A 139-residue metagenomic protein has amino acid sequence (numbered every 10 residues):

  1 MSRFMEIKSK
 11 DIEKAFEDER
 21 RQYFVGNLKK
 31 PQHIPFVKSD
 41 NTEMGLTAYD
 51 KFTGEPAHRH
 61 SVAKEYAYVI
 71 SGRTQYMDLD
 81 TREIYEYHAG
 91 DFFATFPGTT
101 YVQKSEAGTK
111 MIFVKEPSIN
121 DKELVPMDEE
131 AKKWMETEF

Functional and structural regions predicted by a protein language model:
M1-L46, P56, E130-F139: A short, N-terminal "cap"/entry segment at the start of jelly-roll beta-barrel domains of the cupin/DSBH fold
R3, V102-F139: Double-stranded beta-helix
F36-T42, K51-Y66, D80-T81: A short beta-loop-beta micro-motif enriched in histidine and acidic residues
T53, D91, T99, A107-T109: Surface-exposed loop/turn positions
E55-P56, G72-M77, F92: Short beta-strand segments in beta-sandwich/barrel cores
I70-S71, A107: A cytosolic small-molecule/anion-sensing beta-strand core signal
M77-L79, K104: A generic structural motif
T81-G98: Short acidic-glycine-tyrosine-enriched beta hairpin
